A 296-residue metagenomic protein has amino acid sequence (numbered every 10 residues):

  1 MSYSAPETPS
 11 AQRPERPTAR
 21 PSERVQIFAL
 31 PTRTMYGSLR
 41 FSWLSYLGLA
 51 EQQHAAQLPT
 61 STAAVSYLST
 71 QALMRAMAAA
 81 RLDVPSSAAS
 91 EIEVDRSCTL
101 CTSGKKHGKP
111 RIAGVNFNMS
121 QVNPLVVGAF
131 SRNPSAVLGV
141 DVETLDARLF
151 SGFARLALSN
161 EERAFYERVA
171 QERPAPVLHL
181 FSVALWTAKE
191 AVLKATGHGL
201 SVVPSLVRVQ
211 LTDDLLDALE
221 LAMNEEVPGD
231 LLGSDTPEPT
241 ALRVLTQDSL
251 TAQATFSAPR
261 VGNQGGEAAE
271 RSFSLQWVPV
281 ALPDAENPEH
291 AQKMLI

Functional and structural regions predicted by a protein language model:
S2-I296: Core catalytic alpha/beta fold that binds nucleotide/phospho-ligands
